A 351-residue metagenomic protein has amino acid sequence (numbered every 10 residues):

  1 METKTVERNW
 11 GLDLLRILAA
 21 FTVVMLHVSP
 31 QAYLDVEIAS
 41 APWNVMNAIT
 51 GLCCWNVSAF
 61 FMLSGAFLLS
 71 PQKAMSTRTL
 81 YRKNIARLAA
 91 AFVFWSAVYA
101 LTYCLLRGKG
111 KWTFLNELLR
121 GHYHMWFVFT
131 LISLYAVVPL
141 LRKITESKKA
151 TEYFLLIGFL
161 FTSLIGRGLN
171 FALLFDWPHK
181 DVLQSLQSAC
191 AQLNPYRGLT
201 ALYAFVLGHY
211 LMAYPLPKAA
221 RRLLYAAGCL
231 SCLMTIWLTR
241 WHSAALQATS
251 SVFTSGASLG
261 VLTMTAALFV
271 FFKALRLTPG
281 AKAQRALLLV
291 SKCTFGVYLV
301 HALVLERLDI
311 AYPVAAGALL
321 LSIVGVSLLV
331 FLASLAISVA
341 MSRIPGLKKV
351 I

Functional and structural regions predicted by a protein language model:
M1-I351: Alpha-helical transmembrane segments and their immediate juxtamembrane cytosolic regions
